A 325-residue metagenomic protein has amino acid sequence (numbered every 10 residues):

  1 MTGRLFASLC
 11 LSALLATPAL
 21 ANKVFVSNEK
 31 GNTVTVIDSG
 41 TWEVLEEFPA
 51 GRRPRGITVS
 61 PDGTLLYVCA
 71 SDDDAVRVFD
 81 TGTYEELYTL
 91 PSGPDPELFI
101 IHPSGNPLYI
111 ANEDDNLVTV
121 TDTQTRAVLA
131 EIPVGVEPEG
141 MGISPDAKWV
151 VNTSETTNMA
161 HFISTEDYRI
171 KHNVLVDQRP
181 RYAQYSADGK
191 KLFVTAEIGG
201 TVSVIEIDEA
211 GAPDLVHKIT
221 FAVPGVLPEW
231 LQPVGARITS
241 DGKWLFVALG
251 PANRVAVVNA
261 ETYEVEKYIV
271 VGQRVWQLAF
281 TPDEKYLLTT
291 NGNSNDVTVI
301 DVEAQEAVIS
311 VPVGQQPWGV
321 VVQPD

Functional and structural regions predicted by a protein language model:
R4, P18-D325: Predominantly soluble domains enriched in secretory-pathway, periplasmic, or organellar proteins
A7-P18: Bacterial N-terminal signal peptides
